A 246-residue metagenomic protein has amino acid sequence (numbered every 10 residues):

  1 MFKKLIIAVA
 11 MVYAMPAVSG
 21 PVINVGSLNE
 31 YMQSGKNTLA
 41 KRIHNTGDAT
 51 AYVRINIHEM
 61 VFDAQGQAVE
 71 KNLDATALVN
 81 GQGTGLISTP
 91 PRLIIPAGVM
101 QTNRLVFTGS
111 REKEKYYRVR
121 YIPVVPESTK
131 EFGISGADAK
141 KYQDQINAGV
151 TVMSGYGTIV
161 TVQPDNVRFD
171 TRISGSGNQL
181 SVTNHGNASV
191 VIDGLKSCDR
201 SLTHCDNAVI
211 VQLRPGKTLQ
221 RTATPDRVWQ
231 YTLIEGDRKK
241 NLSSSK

Functional and structural regions predicted by a protein language model:
F2-A8: Sec-dependent signal peptide recognition, specifically the positively charged N-region followed immediately by
A14-P16: N-terminal signal peptide c-region/cleavage motif recognized by signal peptidases
G20-A49, N166-G175, H185, I210: Beta-sheet-dominated interaction scaffolds and their linkers
S34-A40, Q101, E114-R118, S176-N178: Short, solvent-exposed loop/turn segments enriched in Ser/Thr/Gly
A51-G81, I122, N187-T203: Short acidic, flexible loop segments centered on an aromatic residue
H58-F62, E70, T108-V167, R227-K246: Terminal connector regions
L73-S110, L202-V228: Intrinsically disordered, low-complexity Pro/Gly/Ser/Thr-rich segments with frequent PxxP/GP/PP motifs and embedded
D170-K246: Intrinsically disordered, low-complexity segments enriched in serine, threonine, and glycine
